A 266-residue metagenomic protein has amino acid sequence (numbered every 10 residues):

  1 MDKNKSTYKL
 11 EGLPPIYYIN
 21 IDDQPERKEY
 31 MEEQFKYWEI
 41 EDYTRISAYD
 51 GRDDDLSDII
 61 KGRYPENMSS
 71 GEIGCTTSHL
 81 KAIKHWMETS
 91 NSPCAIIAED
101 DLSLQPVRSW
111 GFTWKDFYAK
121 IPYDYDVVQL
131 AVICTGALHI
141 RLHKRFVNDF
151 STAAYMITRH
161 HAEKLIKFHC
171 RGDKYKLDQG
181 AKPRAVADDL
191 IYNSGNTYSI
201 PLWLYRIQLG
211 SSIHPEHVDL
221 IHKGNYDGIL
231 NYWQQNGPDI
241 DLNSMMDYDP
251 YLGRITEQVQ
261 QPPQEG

Functional and structural regions predicted by a protein language model:
M1-A98, L102-G266: An acidic/histidine-cluster motif and surrounding catalytic segment that typifies divalent-metal-assisted enzyme active
